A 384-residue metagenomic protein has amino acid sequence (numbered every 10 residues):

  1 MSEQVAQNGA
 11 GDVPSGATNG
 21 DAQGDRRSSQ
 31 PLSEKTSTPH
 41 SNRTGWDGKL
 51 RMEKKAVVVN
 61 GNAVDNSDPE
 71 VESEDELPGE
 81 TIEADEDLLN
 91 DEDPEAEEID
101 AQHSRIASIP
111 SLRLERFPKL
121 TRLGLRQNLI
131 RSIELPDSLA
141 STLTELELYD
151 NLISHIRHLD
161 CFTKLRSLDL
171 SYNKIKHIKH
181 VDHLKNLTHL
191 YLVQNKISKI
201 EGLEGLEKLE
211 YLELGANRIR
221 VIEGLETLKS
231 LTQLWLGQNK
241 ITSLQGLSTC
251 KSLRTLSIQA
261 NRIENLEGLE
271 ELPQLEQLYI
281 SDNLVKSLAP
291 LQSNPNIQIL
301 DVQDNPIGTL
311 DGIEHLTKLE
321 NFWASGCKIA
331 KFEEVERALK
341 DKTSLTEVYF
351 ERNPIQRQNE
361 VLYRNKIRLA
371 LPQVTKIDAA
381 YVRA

Functional and structural regions predicted by a protein language model:
M1-S154, T163-K176, K185-S198, E207-R220 (+6 more regions): The feature captures the LRR N-terminal capping module
L135, G202, G224, G246: Short, conserved catalytic or interaction motifs in soluble domains
L278, L291-N294: Long, hydrophobic N-terminal alpha-helical segment
Q292-S293, Q303-K328, R337-K340: Extracellular beta-strand/loop-rich repeat segments of large surface/secreted proteins
